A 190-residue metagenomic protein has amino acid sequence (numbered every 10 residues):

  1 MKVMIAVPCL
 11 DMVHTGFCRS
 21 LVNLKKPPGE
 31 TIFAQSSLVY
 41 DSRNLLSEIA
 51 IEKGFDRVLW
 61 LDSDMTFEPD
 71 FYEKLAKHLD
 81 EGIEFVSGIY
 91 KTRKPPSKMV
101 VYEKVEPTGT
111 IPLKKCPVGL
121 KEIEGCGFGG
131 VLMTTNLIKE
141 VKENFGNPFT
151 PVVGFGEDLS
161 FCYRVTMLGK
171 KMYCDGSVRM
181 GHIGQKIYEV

Functional and structural regions predicted by a protein language model:
M1-D41: N-proximal low-complexity "stem/linker" segments adjacent to membrane-targeting elements
K25, D80, T166: Anion (oxyanion) recognition and catalysis
N44-R57: Active-site nucleotide-sugar/metal-binding loop of Leloir-type enzymes
S47, E68-T150: Conserved catalytic core of nucleotide-sugar-dependent glycosyltransferases
F55, G82-E84, K170: Short, high-confidence coil segments that cap the C-terminus of an alpha-helix and link into the following beta-strand
F55-T66: Short beta-strand-to-loop acidic/aromatic patch adjacent to the donor-nucleotide binding site
N147, P151, L159-H182, K186-E189: Catalytic donor-sugar/metal-binding loop of nucleotide-sugar-dependent glycosyltransferases
